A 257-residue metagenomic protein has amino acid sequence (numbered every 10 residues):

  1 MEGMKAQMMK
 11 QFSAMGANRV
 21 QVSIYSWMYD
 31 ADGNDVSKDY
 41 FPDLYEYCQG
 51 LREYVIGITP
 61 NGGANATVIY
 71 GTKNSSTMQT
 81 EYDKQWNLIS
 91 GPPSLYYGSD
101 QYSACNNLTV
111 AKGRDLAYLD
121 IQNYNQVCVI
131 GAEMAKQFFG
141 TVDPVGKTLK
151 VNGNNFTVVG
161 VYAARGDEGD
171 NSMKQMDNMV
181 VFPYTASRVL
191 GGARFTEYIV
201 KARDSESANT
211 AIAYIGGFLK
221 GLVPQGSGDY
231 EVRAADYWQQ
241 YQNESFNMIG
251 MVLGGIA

Functional and structural regions predicted by a protein language model:
E2-K84, I89, R194: Membrane-proximal extracellular/periplasmic loop immediately following the first transmembrane helix
M4, I199-R203, N209-I215, G221-A257: Peri-transmembrane interface segments
M8, D43-L44, P183, Y241 (+1 more regions): Hydrophobic alpha-helical segments typical of transmembrane helices and their membrane-interface/capping positions
R19-Q21, G57, D115, T148 (+2 more regions): Residues at or immediately flanking beta-strands
S26-D39, K84-I89, V161-R165, V200-A208 (+1 more regions): Structural beta->alpha junctions
Y40-L44, S99-Y102, A211, S245: Stable alpha-helical elements in mature extracytoplasmic
G50-F138, V158, M179: Short beta-strand boundary microenvironments
Q101-L116, Q126-P224: Mid-to-C-terminal secondary-structure elements that act as membrane-proximal/extracytoplasmic interface segments
